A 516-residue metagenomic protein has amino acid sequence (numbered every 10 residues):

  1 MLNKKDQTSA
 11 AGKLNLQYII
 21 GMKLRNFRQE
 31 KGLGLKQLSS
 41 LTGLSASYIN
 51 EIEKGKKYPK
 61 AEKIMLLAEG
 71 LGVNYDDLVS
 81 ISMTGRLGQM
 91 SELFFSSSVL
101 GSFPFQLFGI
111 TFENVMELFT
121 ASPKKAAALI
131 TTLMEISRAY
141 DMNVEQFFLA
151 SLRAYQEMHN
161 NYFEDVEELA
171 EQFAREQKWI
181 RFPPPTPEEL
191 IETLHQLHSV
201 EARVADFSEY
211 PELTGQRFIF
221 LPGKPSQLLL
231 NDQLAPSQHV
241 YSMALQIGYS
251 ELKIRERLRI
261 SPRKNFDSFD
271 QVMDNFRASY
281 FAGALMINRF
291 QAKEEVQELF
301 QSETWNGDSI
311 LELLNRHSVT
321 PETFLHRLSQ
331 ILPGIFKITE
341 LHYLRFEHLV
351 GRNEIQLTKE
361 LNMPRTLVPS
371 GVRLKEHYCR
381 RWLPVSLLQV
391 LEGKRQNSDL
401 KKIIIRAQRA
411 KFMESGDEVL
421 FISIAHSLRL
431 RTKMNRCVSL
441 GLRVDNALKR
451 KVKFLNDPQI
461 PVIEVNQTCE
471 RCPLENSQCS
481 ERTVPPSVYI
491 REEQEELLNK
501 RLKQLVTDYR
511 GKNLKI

Functional and structural regions predicted by a protein language model:
M1-A11: N-terminal intrinsically disordered/low-complexity leader segments
G12-I19, N26, E30, K36 (+5 more regions): Short juxta-domain linker segments that transition from a proline/glycine-rich, charged coil into a short amphipathic
